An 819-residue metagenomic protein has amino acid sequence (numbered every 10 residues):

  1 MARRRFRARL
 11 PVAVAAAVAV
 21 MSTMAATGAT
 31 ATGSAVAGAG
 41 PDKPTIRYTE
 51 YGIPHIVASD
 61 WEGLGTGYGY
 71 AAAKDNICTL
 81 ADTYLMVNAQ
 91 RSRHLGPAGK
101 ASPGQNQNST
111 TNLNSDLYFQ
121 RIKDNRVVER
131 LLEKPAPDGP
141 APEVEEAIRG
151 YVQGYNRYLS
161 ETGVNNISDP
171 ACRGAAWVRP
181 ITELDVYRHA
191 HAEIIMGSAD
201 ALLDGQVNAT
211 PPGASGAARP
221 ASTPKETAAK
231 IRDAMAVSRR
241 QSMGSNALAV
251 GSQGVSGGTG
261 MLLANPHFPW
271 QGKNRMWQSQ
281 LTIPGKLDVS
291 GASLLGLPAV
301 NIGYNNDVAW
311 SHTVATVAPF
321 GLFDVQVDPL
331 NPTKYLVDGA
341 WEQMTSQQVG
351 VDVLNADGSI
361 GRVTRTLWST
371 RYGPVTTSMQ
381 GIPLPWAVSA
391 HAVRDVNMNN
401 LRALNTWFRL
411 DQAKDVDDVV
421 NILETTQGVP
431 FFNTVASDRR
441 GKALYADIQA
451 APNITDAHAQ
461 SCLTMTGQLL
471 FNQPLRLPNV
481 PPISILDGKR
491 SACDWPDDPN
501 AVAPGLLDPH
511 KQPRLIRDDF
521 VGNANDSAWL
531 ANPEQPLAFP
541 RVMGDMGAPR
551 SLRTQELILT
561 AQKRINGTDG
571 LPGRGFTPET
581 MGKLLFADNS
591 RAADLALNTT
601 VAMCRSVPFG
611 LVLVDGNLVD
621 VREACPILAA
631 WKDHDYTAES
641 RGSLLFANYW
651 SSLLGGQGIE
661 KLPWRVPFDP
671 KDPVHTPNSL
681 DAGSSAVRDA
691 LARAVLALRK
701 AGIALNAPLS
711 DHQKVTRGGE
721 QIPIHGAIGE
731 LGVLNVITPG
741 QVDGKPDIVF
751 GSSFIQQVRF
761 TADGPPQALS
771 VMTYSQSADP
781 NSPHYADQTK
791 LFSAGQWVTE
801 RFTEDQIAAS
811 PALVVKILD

Functional and structural regions predicted by a protein language model:
M1-S34: Secretory targeting and sorting signals
V36-M261, P266-G272, I283-K286, S290-S293 (+2 more regions): Substrate-recognition/specificity elements adjacent to catalytic centers across diverse enzyme folds
A58, G63-N112, S311-I360, W495-R553 (+1 more regions): Gly/Pro-rich active-site capping loops and adjacent beta-alpha segments that organize cofactor/substrate pockets
V186-H189, A201-D204, N208, S215-A221 (+3 more regions): A terminal-accessory region detector
G285-V363, W407-L410, T464-P481: Compact, glycine/acidic-enriched structural inserts
A403-T425: Alpha/propeptide regions of enzymes that mature by internal proteolysis
V429-G567, Y649, L653-G655, A692: Hydrophobic alpha-helical segments
W529-V614, P708-D819: Terminal end segments
